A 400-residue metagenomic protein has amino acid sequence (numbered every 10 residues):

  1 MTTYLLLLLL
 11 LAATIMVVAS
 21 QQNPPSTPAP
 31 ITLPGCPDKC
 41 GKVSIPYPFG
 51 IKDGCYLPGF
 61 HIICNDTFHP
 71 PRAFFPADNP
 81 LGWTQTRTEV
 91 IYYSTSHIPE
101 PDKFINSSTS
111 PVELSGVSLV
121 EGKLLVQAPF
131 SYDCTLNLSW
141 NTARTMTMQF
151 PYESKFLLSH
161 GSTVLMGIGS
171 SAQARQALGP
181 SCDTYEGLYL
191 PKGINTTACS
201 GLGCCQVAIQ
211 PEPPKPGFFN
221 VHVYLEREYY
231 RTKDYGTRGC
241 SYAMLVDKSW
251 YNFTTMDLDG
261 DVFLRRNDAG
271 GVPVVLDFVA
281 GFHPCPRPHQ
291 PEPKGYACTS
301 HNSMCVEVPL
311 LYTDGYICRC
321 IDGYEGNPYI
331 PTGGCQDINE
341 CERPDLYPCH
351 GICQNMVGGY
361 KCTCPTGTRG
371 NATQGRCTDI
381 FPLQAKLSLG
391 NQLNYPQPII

Functional and structural regions predicted by a protein language model:
T2-P398: Typically disulfide-stabilized, N-glycosylated extracellular/lumenal ectodomains of secreted and cell-surface proteins
